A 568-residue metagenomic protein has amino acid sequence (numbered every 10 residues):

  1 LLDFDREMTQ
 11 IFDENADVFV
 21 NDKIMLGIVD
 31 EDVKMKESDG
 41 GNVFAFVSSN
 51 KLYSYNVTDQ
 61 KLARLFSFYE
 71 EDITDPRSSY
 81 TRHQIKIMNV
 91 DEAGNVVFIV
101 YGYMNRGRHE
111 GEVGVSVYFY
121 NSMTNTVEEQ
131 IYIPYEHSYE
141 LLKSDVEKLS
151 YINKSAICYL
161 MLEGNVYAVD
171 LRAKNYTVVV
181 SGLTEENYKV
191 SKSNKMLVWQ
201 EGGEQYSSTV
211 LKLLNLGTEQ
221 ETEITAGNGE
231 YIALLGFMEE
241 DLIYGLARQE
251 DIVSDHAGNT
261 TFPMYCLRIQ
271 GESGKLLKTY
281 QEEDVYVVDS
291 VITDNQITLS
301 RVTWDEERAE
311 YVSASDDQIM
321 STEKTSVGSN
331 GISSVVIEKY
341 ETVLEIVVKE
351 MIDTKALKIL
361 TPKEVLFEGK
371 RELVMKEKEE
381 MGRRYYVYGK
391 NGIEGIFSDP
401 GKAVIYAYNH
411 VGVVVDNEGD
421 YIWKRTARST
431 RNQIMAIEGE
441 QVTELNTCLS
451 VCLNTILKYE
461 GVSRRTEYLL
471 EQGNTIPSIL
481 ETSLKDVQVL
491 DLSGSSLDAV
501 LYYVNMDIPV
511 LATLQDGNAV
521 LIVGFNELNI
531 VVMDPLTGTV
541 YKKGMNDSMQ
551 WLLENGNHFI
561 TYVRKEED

Functional and structural regions predicted by a protein language model:
L2-I28, K51-S79, R108-E140, M161-S181 (+3 more regions): Surface-exposed loop/turn elements that mediate protein-protein interactions on large endomembrane-trafficking
N21-K36, D72-N89, Y135-S150, S181-K192 (+2 more regions): Repeated scaffold domains used in trafficking and secretory/extracellular systems, primarily beta-propellers
D32, G40-G41, E92-G94, N153-S155 (+2 more regions): Conserved loop/turn motif of beta-propeller repeat scaffolds
A45-N50, N56, F98-G111, K148-G164 (+4 more regions): Beta-strand C-termini and the immediately following turn/loop, strongest in propeller blades
Q84-G107, E112-Y120: N-terminal non-globular leader segments, chiefly Sec-dependent signal peptides
V113, E163, E230, Q515-V520: Short, surface-exposed coil-to-beta transition loops
T430-E567: Conserved active-site-adjacent core of cysteine acyl-enzyme catalytic domains
